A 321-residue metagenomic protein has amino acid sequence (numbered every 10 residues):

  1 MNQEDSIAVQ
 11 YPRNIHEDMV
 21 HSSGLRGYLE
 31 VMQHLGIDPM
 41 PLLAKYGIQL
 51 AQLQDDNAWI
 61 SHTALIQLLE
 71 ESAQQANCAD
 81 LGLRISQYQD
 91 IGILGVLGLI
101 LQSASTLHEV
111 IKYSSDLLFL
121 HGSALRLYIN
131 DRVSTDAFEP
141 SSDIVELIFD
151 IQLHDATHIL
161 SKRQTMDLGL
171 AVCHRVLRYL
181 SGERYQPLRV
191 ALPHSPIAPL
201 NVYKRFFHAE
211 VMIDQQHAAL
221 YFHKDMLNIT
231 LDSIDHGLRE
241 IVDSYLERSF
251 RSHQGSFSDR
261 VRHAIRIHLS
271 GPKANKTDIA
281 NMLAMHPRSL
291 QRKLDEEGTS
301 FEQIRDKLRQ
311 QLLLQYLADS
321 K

Functional and structural regions predicted by a protein language model:
M1-I148: N-terminal low-complexity or simple alpha-helical regulatory segments that function as activation/interaction modules
K45-Q49, P193, M282: Short acidic/histidine-centered micro-motifs embedded in hydrophobic/aromatic stretches that mark compact functional
L69, I111, L170-C173, L246 (+1 more regions): Hydrophobic alpha-helical core bundles mediating ligand binding, dimerization, or RNAP-core interactions
G95-I100, H154-L160, N228, S244-R248: Short hinge/gating elements
T106, S161, T165-G169, L238 (+1 more regions): Short amphipathic alpha-helical segments
R126, N130-M226: DNA-contacting interfaces and partner/effector-binding or oligomerization modules in DNA-centric proteins
P196-K321: Extended mid-to-C-terminal alpha-helical interaction segments
